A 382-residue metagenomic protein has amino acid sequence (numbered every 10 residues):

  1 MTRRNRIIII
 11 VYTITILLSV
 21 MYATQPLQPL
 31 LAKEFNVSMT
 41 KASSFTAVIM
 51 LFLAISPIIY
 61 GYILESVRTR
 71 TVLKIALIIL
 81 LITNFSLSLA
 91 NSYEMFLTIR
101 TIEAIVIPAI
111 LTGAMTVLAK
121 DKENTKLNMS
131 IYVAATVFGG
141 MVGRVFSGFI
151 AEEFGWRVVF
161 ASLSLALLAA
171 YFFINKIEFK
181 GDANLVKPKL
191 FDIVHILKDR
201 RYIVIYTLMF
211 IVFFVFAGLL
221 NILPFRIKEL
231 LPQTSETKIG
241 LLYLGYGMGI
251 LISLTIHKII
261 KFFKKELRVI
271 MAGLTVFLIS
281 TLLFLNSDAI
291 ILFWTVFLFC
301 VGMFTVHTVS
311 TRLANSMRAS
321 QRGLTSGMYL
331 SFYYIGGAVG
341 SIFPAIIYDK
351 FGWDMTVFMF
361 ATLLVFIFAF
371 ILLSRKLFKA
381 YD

Functional and structural regions predicted by a protein language model:
N5-M39, P57-Y60, L219-F225: Extracytoplasmic
I55-Y93: Conserved MFS/SLC helix-loop-helix module at the cytosolic interface between two early adjacent transmembrane helices
T83, E94-E103, I290-L298: Paired small-residue
I99-T136: Cytoplasmic helix-loop-helix junction between adjacent transmembrane helices in 12-TM secondary transporters
N124-T125, S130-E178, I222: Helix-loop-helix hairpin linking two adjacent transmembrane segments in secondary transporters
I177-I205: Juxtamembrane intracellular "pre-TM" segments in multi-pass secondary transporters
E266-S310: C-terminal transmembrane helical hairpin of 12-TM major facilitator-type secondary transporters
M317-W353, F360: A late C-terminal transmembrane helix in Major Facilitator Superfamily
